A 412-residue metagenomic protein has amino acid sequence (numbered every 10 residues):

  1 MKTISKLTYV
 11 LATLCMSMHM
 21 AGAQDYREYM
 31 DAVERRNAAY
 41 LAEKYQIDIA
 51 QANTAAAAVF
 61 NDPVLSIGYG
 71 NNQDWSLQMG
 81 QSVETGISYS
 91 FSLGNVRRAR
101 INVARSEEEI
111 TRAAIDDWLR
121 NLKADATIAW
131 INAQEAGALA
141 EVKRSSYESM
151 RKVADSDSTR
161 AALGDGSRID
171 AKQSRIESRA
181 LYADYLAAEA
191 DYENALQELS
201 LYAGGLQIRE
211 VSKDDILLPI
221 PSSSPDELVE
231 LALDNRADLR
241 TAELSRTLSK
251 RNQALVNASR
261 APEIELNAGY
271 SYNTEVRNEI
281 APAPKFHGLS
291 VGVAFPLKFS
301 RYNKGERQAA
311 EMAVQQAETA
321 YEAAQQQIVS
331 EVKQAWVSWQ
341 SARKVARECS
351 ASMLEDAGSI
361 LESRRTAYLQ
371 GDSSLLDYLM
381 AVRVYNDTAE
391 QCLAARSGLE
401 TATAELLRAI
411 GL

Functional and structural regions predicted by a protein language model:
M1-V10, M16: Bacterial N-terminal signal peptides that target proteins for export
L11, C15, A21-Y69, F91 (+6 more regions): Bacterial Sec-pathway N-terminal export signals of envelope proteins
L41, F60-G80, S90-D117, R240 (+4 more regions): Small/polar (Gly/Ser/Thr/Ala-rich) solvent-exposed segments that form structured loops/beta-strands/short helices used
A42-A57, W118-K143, K152, T159 (+4 more regions): Amphipathic alpha-helical coiled-coil segments
Q81-I87, L228, H287-V293: Hydrophobic, lipid-facing positions within transmembrane beta-strands of outer-membrane proteins
S82, I128, Q173, E263 (+1 more regions): Transmembrane beta-barrel architecture of outer-membrane proteins
N102-R105, R168-E177, Q308-E311, L375-R383: Short, charged, amphipathic alpha-helical segments
W118-L233, A335-S338, A342, Y385: Periplasmic alpha-helical coiled-coil/stalk elements that build and connect Gram-negative outer-membrane
